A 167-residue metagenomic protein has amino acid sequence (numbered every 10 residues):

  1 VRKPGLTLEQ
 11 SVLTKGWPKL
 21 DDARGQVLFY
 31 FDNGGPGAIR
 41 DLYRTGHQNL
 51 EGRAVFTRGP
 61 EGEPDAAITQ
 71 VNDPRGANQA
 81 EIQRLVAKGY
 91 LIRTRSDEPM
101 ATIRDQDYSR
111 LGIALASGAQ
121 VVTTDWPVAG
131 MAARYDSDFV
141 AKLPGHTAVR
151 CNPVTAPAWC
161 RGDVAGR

Functional and structural regions predicted by a protein language model:
V1-R167: Catalytic cores of phosphodiester-bond hydrolases, prominently lipid phosphodiesterases
